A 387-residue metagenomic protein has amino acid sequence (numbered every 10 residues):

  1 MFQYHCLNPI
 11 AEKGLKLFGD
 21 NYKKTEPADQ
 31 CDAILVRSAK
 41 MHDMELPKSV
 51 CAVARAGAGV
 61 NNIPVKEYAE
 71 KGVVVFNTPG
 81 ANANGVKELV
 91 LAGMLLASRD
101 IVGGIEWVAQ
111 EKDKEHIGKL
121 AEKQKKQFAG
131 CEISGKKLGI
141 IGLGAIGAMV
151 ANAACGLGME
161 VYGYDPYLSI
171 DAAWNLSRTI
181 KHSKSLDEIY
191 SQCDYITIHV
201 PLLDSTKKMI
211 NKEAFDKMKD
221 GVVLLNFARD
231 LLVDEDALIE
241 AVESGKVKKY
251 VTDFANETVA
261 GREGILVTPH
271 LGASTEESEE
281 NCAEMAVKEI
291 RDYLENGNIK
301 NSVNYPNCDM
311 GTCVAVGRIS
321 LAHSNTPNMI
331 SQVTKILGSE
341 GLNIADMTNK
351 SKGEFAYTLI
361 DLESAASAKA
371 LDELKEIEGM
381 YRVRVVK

Functional and structural regions predicted by a protein language model:
M1-T78, N211-E213, V223, D234 (+2 more regions): An N-terminal-biased, well-structured beta-alpha scaffold segment characteristic of Rossmann-like dinucleotide-binding
Y4-C6, I140, L321: Hydrophobic Val/Ile/Leu positions in short beta-strands of Rossmann-like dinucleotide-binding domains
H42-M44, P166-V259, S274: Rossmann-like adenosine-cofactor binding region
P79-K137, N301-V303: Phosphate-binding beta-alpha-beta segment of Rossmann-like dinucleotide-binding domains, i.e., the NAD(P)
K87-E106, N152-M159, E284-N298, T334-G338: Oxidoreductase and adenylate-handling cofactor-binding alpha/beta cores
K136, L143-G144: Glycine-rich Rossmann-fold phosphate-binding loop(s) that bind the pyrophosphate of adenine dinucleotide cofactors
G147-A148: N-terminal Rossmann-fold NAD(P) dinucleotide-binding loop
Y250, E263, L271-K387: NAD(P)-dependent dehydrogenase/reductase Rossmann-like domain
